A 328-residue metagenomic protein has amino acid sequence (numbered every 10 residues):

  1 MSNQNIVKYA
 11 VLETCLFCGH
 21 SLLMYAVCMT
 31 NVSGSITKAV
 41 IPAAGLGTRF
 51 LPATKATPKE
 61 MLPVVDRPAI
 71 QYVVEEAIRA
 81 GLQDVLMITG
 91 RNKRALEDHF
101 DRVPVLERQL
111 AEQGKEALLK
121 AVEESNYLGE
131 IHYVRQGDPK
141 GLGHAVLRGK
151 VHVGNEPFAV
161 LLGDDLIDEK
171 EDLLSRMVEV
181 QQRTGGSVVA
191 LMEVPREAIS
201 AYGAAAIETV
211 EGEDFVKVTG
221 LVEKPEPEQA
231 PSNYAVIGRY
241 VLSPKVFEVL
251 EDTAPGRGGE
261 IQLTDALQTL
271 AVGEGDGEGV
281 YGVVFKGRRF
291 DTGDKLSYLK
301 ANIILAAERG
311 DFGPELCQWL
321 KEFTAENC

Functional and structural regions predicted by a protein language model:
C15-C18, C28: Cysteine-centered motifs
Y25, T30-A111, Q136, D172-R176: N-terminal glycine-rich phosphate-binding loop and ensuing alpha1 helix
K38, Q83-V85, P157, G186-S187 (+2 more regions): Residues at the starts of beta-strands that form the adenosine-phosphate
L106-Q109, E116-I207, L242-P244, L250-T253: Conserved beta-loop-beta/alpha segment of the NTase-like Rossmann-fold superfamily that binds/positions NTPs
A159, V178, Q182, V210-Q318: Catalytic-core segments of class I nucleotidyltransferases/pyrophosphorylases that form NMP-activated intermediates
E315, W319-N327: Generic C-terminus detector
